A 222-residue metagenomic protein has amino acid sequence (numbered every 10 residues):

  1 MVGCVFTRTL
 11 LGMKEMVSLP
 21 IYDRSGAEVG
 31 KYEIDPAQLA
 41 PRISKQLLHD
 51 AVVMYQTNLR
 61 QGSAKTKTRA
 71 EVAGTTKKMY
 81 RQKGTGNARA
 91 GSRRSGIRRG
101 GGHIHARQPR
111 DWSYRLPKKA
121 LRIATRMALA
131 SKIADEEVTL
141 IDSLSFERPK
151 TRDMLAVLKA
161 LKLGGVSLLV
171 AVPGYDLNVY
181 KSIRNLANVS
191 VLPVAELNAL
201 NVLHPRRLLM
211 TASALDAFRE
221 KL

Functional and structural regions predicted by a protein language model:
V2-Q61, A106-L222: Extended polybasic, low-complexity segments that bind anionic RNA or targeting/receptor surfaces
T66-H105: Glycine/serine-rich anion-binding loops at beta->alpha junctions that coordinate negatively charged ligand groups
